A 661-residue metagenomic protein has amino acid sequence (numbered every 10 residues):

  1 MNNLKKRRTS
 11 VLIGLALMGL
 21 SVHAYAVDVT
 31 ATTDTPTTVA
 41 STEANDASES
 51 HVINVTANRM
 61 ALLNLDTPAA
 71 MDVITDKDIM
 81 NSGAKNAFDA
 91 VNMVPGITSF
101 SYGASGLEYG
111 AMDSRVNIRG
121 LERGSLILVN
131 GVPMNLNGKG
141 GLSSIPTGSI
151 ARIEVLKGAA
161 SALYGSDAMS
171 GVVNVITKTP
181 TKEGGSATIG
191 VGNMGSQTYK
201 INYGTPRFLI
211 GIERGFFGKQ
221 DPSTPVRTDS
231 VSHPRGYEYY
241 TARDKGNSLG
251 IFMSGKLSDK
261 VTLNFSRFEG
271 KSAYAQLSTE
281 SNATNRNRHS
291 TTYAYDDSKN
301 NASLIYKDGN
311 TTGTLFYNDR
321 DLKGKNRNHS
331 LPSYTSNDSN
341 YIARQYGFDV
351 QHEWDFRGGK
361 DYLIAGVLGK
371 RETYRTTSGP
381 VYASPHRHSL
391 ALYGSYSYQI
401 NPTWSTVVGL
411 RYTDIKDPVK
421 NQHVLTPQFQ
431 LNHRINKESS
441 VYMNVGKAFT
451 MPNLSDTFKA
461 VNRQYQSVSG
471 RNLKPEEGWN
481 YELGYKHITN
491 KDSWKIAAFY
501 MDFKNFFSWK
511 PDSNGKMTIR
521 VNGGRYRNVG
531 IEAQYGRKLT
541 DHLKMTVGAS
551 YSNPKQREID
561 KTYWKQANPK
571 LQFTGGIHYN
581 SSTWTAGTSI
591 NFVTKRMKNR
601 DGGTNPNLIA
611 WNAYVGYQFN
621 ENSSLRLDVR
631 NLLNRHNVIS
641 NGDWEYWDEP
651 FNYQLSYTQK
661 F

Functional and structural regions predicted by a protein language model:
V52, A87-A90, S114-N117, L128 (+5 more regions): N-terminal periplasmic accessory domains that precede and gate Gram-negative outer-membrane beta-barrel machines
F88-V132: Extracytoplasmic beta-strand/coil segments of soluble accessory domains associated with Gram-negative outer-membrane
R115, V132-K157, N472: Short acidic/polar hinge/loop motifs at secondary-structure boundaries that mediate gating or recognition
K182, G190, I201-Y295: Periplasmic-side early beta-strands and strand-to-turn transitions of outer-membrane beta-barrels
G192, R288-K307, Y341, K420 (+7 more regions): Outer-membrane beta-barrel signature, preferentially recognizing the C-terminal barrel domain of Gram-negative
L209, S254-G270, Y293-P427, N432-R434 (+4 more regions): Face-selective signature of the C-terminal outer-membrane beta-barrel domain
S223, K504, K595-M597, G616-F661: C-terminal beta-signal and adjacent terminal beta-strands/loops of Gram-negative outer-membrane beta-barrel proteins
Q399-S405, F499-D502, V521-R600, Q618-S624 (+2 more regions): Gram-negative outer-membrane beta-barrel transporters
